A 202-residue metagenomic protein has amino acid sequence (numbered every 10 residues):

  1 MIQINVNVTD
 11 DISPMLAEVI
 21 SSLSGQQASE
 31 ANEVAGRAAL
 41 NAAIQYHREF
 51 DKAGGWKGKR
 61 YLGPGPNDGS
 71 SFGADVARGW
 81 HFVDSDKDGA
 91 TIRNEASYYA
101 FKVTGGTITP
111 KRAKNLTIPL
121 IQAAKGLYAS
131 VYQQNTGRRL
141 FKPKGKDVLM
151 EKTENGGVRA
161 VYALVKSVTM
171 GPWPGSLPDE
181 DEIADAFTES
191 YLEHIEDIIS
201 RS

Functional and structural regions predicted by a protein language model:
M1-S202: Short, Lys/Arg-rich flexible segments
